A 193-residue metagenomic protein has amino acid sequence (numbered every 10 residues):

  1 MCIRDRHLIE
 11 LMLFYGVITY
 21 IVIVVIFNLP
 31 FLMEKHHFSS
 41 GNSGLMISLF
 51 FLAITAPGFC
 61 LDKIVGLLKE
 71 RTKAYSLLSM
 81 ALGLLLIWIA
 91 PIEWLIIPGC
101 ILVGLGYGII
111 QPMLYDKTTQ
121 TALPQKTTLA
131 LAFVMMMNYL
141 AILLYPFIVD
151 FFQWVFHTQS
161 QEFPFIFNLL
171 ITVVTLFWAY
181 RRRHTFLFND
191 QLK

Functional and structural regions predicted by a protein language model:
M1-I3: Short, small-residue-biased leader/transition segments that mark boundaries at the very start of proteins
L8-S48, I54: Extracytoplasmic gate region of multi-pass secondary transporters
A56-K69, Q153-W154: Helix-to-loop junctions at the C-terminal end of transmembrane segments in multipass secondary transporters
R71-L86: Structural signature of the two symmetry-related core transmembrane helices
I109-A122: Intracellular juxtamembrane helix-capping segments at the cytosolic ends of symmetry-related transmembrane helices
T119-H157: A late C-terminal transmembrane helix in Major Facilitator Superfamily
V149-I171: A membrane-interface helix-boundary motif in multi-pass transporters
F163-K193: Multi-pass alpha-helical transporter architecture, strongest for 12-TM Major Facilitator/SLC carriers used
